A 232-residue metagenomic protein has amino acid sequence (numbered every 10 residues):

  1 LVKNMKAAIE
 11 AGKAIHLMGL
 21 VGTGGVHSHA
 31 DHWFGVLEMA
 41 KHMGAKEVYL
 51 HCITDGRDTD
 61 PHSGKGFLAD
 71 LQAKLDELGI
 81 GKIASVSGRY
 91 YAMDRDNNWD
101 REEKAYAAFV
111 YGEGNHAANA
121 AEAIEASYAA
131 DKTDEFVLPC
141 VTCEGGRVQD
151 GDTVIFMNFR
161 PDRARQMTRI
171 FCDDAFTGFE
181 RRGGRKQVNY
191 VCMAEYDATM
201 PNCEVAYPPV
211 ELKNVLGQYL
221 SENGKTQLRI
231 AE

Functional and structural regions predicted by a protein language model:
L1-E232: …; additionally, a secondary subgroup of soluble metalloenzymes is captured
